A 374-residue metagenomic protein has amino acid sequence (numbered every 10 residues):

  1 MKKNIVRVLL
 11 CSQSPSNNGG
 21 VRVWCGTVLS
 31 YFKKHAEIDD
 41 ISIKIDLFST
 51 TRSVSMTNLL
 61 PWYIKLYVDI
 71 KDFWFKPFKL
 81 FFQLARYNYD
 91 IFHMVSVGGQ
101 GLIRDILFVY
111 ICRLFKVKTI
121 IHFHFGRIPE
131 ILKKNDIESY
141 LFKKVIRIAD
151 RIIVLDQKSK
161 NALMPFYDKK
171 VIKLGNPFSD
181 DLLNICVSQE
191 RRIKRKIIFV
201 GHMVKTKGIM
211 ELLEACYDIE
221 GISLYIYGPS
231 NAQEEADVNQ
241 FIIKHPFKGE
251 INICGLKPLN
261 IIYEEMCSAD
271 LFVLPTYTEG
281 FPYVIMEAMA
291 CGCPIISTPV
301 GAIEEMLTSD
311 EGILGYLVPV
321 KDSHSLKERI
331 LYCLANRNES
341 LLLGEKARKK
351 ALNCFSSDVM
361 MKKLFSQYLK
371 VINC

Functional and structural regions predicted by a protein language model:
R22-T27, R195, F199-D218, D237: A conserved mid-protein helix/loop that constitutes part of the nucleotide-sugar donor-binding site
L47-S53, V200, S223-V238, G255-L256: Glycosyltransferase donor-sugar binding loop
F142-I185: Donor nucleotide-sugar binding/catalytic pocket of nucleotide-sugar-dependent glycosyltransferases
V238-K257: Nucleotide-activated donor-binding/catalytic signature segment of Leloir-type glycosyltransferases, i.e., the conserved
L256-K257, E264-A269: Short alpha-helical donor nucleotide-sugar binding micro-motif in glycosyltransferases
Y277: Aromatic "clamp/platform" in nucleotide-sugar-dependent glycosyltransferases that forms part of the donor/acceptor
P294-S297: Short hydrophobic beta-strand element within catalytic cores of glycosyltransferases and related nucleotide-activated
S309-E311, G315-S323, Y332-R337: Conserved acidic donor-binding segment of nucleotide-sugar-dependent glycosyltransferases
